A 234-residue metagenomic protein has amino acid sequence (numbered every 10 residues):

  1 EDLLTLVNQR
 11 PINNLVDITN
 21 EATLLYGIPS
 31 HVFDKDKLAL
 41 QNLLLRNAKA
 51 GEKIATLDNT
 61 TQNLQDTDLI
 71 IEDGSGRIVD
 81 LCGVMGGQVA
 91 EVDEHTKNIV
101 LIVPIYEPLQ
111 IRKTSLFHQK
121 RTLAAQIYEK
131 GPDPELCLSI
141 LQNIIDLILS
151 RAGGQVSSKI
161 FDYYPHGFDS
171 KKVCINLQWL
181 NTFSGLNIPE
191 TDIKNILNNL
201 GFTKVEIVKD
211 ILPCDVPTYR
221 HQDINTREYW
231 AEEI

Functional and structural regions predicted by a protein language model:
E1-I234: RNA/tRNA-interacting regions in translation and RNA-turnover enzymes
